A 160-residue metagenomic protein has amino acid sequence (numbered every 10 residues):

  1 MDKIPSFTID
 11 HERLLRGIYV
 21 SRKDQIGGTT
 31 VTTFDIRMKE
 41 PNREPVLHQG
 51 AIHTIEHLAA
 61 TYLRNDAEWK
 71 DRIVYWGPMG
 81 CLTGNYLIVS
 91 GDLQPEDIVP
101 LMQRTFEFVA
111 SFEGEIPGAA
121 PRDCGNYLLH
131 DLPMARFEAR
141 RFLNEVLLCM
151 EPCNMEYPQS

Functional and structural regions predicted by a protein language model:
M1-L63: His/Glu-rich zincin catalytic helix
D2-E12, K39, Y62, V74 (+3 more regions): Generic ordered-secondary-structure signal
P41-D97: M16/MPP (pitrilysin/insulinase) zinc-metallopeptidase core fold and M16-derived inactive scaffolds
W76-C149: Active-site-adjacent, His/Asp/Glu-enriched structural segments that form or flank metal-binding and acid/base networks
N144-S160: Histidine-acidic residue clusters that define the catalytic metal-binding segment of zinc metallopeptidase domains
